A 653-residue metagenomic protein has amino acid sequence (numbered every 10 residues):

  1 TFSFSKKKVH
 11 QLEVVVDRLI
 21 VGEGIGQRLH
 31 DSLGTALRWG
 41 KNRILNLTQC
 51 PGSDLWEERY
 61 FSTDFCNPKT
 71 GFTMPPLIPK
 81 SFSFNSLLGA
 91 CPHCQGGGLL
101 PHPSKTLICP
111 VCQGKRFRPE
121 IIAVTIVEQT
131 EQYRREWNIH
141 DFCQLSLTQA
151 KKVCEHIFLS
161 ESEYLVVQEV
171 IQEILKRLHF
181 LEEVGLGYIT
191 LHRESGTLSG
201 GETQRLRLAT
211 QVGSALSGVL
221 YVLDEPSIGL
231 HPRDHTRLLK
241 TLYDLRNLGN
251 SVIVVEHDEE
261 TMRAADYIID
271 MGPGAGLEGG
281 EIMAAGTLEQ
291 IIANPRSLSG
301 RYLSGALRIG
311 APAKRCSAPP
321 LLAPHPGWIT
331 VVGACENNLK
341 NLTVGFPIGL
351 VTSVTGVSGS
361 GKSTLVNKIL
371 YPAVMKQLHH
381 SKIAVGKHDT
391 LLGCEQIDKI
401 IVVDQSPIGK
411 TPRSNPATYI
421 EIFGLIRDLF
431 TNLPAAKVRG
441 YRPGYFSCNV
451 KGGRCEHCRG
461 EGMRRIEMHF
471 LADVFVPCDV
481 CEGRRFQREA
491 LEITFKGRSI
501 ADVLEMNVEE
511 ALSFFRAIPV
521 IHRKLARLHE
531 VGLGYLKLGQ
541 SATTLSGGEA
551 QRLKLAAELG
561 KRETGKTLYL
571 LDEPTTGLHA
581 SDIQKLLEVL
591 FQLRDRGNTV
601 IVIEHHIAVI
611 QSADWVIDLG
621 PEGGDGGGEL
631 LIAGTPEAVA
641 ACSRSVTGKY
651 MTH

Functional and structural regions predicted by a protein language model:
T1-H653: Conserved phosphate-binding elements of NTP-dependent enzyme cores
